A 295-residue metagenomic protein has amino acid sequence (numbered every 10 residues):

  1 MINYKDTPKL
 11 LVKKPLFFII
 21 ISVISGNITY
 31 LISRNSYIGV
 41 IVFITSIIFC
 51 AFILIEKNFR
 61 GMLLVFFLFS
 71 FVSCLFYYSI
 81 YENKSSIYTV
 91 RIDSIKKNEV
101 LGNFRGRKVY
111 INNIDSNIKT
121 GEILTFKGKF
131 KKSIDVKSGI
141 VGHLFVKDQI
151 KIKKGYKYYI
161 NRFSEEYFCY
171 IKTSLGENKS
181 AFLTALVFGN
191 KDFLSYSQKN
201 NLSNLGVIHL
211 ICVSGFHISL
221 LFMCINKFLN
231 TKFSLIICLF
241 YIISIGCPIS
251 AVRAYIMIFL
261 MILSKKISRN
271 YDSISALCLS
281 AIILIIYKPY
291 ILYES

Functional and structural regions predicted by a protein language model:
M1-Y81, I237, R253, N270-L277 (+1 more regions): N-terminal leader/targeting segments
I2-L10, L144, D148-I258, I262-L263: Aromatic-rich juxtamembrane segments at the membrane interface
L31-R34, I242-A251, I267, I286-S295: Membrane-interface helix caps and helix-loop-helix hairpins in membrane proteins
E82-K97: Structural detector for short beta-strands of small beta-barrel domains
V90, T120-V136, G142: Flexible glycine-rich surface loops and low-complexity tracts that mediate binding to linear polymers
V100-F104: SH3/SH3-like beta-barrel fold
G106-I118: Beta-strand/loop nucleic-acid-binding surfaces
M257-S268, C278-I282: Specific aromatic-rich, kink-prone transmembrane helix
